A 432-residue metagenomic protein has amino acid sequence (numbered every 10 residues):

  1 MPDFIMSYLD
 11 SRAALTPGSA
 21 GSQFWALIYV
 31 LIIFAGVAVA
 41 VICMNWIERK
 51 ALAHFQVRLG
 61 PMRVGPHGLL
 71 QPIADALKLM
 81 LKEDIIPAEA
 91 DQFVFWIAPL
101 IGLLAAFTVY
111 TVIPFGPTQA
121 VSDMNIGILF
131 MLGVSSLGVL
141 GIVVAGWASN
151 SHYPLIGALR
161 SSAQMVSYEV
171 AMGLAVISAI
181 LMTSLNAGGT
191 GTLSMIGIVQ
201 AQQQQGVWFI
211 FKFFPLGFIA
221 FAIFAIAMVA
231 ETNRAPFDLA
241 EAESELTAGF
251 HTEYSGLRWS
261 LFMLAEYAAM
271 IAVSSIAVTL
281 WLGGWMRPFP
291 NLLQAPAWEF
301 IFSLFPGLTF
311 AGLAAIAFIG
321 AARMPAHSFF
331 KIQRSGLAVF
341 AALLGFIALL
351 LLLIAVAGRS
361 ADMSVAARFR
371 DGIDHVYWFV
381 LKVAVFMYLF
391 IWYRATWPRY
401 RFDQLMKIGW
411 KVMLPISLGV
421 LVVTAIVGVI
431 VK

Functional and structural regions predicted by a protein language model:
P2-K432: Selective transmembrane helix interface/packing segments
